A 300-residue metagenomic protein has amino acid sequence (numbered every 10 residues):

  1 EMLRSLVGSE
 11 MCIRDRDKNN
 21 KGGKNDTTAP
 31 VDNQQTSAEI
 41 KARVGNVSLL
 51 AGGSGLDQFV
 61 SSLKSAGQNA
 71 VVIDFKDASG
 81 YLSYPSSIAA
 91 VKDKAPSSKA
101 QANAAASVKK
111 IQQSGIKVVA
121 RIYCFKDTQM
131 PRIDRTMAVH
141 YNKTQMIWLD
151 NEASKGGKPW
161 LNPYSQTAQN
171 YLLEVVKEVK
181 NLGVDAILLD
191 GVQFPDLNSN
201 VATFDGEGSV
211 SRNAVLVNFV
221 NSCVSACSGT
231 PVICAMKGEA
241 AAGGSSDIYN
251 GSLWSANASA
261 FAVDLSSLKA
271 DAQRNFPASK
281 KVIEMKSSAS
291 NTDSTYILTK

Functional and structural regions predicted by a protein language model:
E1-D15: Single conserved hydrophobic/aromatic residue that forms the stacking wall/gate of nucleotide- or nucleobase-binding
R14-F59, L63, C234-A235, S294-I297: Boundary/entry segment of secreted carbohydrate-active catalytic domains
Q35-S48, F125-K177: Active-site-adjacent "subsite" loops/lids of carbohydrate-active enzymes
G55-Y81, E178-D190, W254-A262: Catalytic domains of carbohydrate-active enzymes, especially glycoside hydrolases
Q68-Q101: Aromatic-lined carbohydrate-binding/catalytic grooves of carbohydrate-active enzymes
V119-K126, L188-L189, V210-Y249, D264 (+1 more regions): Aromatic-lined carbohydrate-recognition surfaces of secreted/lumenal glycan-active proteins
T128, D134, D185-A214: Active-site-proximal loop/short-helix segments that contain or immediately flank catalytic acid/base residue(s)
L253-K300: Substrate-binding cleft of secreted/luminal carbohydrate-active enzymes
